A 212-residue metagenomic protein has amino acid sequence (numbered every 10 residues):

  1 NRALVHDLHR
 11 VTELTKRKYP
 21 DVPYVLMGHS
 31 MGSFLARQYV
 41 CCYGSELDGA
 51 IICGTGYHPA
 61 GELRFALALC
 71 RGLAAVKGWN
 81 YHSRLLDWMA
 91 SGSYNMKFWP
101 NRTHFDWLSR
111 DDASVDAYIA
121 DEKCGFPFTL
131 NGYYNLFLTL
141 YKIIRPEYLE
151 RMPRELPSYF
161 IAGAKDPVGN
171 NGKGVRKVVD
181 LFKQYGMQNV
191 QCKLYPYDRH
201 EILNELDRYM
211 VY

Functional and structural regions predicted by a protein language model:
H6-V22: Conserved acidic catalytic loop of the alpha/beta-hydrolase fold
M27-G32, A36: Gly/Ala-rich beta-loop-alpha elbow adjacent to hydrolase catalytic centers
A36-K123: Alpha/beta-hydrolase-fold enzymes
T129-E150: Active-site nucleophile elbow and catalytic-triad environment of alpha/beta-hydrolase enzymes
F160-A162: Short beta-strand/loop motif that positions the catalytic acidic residue of the alpha/beta-hydrolase fold
P167-K177: Conserved alpha/beta-hydrolase "acid-adjacent" motif
K173-G174, D198, L203-Y212: Post-His helix in hydrolase/transferase enzymes
V179, K183-E201: Catalytic histidine neighborhood in serine/cysteine hydrolases with alpha/beta-hydrolase-type architecture
